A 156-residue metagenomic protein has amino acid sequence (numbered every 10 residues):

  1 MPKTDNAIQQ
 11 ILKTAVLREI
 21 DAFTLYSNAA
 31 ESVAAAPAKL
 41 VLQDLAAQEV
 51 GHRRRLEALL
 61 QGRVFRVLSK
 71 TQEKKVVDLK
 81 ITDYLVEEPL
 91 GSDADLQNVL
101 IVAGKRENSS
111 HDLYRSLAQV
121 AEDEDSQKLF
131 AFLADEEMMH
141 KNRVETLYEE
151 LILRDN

Functional and structural regions predicted by a protein language model:
M1-N156: Non-heme di-metal
